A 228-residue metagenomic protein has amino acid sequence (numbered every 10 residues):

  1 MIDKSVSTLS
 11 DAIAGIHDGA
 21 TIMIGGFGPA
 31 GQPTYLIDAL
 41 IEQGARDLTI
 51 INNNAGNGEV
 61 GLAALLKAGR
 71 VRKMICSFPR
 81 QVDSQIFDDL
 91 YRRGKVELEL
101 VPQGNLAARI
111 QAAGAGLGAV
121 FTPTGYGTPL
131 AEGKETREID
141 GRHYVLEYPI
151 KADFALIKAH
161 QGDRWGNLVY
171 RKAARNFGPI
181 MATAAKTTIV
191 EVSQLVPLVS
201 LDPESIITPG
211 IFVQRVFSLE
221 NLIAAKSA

Functional and structural regions predicted by a protein language model:
M1-A228: Conserved alpha/beta enzyme-core scaffold
